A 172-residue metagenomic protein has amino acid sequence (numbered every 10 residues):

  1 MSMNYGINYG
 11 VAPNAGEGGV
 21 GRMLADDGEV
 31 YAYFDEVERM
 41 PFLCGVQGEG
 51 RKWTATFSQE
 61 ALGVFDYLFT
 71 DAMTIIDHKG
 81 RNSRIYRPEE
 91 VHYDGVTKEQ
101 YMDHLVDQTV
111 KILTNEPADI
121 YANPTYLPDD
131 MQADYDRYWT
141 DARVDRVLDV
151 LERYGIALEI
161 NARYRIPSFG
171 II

Functional and structural regions predicted by a protein language model:
M1-G50, E60, P124, P128-Q132 (+2 more regions): An N-terminally biased module of ancient metal coordination in phosphate/nucleic-acid-related enzymes
G18-G21, G50-T54, L68, D77-H78: Short active-site-adjacent helix-start/loop capping segments
V46-W53, R163-R165: Short beta->alpha connector loops
A55-Q59: Short aromatic-glycine motifs in intrinsically disordered, low-complexity regions
G63-F65, T70-I172: Domain-core and long-helix interface of multi-subunit machines
